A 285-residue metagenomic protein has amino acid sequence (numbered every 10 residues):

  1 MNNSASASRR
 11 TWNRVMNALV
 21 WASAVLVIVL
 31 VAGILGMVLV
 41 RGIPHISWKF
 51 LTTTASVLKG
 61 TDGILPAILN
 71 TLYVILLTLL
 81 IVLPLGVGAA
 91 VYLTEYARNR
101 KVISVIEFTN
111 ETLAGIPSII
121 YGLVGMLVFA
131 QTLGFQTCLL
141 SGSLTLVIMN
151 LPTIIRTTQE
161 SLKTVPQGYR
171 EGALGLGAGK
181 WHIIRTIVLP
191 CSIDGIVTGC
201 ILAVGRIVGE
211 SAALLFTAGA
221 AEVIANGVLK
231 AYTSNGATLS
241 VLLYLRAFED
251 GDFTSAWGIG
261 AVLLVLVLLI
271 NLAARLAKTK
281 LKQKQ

Functional and structural regions predicted by a protein language model:
N3-A22, G36-L80, N99, L245-T254: Periplasmic/extracellular loop-to-transmembrane helix junction in inner-membrane transport proteins
S56-L58, D62, L214-L264: Interhelical loop and adjacent transmembrane-helix boundary motif in polytopic membrane transport permeases
L69, Y73-I81, L85, A89 (+4 more regions): Hydrophobic alpha-helical transmembrane segments of multipass integral membrane proteins, especially permease/channel
T78-N110, L123, R275-K280: Transmembrane-helix boundary motif in ABC transporter permease subunits
L79, T158, K180-A218: Transmembrane alpha-helices
L93, Q159, K163, I201 (+1 more regions): C-terminal transmembrane helix and the adjacent membrane-cytosol boundary/short C-terminal tail of inner/organellar
E111-M149: Generic hydrophobic transmembrane alpha-helix motif, especially the helices
P117, L176-G177, P190: Glycine/proline-centered hinge or cleavage motifs at structural transition points of membrane proteins
